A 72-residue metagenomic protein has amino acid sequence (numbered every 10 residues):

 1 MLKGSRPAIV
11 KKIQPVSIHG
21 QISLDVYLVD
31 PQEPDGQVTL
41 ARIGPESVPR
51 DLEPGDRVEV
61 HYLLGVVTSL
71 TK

Functional and structural regions predicted by a protein language model:
M1-I9: Short coil-to-beta-strand transition motifs
I13-P15, L70: Residue-level recognition of beta-strand microenvironments
S17-V29: Short aromatic-glycine-enriched beta-strand elements
D35-D51: Beta-strand/loop nucleic-acid-binding surfaces
G55-R57: Loop/turn positions that initiate beta-strands
L63-K72: Short, Lys/Arg- and Gly-enriched loop/turn segments at beta-strand edges
